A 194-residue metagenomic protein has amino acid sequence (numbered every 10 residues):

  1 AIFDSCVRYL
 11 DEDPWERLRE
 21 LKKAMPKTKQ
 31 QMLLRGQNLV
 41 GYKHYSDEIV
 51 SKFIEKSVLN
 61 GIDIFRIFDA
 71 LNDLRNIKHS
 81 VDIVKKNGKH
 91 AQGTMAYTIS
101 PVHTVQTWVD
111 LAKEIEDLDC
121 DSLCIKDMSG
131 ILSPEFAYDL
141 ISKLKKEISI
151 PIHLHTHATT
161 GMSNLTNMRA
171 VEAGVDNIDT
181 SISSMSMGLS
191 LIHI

Functional and structural regions predicted by a protein language model:
A1, T28-R35, F65-R66, A91-M95 (+3 more regions): Hydrophobic faces of well-ordered beta-strands that scaffold small-molecule active sites in alpha/beta enzyme cores
A1-L18, G36-G41, F68-N76, I99 (+2 more regions): Glycine-rich, proline-tolerant flexible connector loops at the mouths of alpha/beta enzymes
R8-M32, S80-G93, Y138-L154: Alpha-helix-loop-beta-strand connector modules within alpha/beta enzyme cores
L34-I49, F68-A70, M95-T107, H153-G161: Active-site mouth loops of central-metabolism enzymes
H44-N87: Hydrophobic alpha-helical hairpins/lids featuring a short glycine-rich hinge
D110-L111, G161-A173: Catalytic cores of alpha/beta
I192-I194: Conserved small/polar residues in nucleotide/adenosyl-binding loops
